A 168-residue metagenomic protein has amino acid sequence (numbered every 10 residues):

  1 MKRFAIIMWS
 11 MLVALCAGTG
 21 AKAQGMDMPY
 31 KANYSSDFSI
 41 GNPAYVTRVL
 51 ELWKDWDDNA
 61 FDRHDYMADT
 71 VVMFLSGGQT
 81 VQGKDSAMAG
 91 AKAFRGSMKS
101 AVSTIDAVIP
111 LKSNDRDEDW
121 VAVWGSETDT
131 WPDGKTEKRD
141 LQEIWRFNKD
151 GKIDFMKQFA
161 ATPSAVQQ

Functional and structural regions predicted by a protein language model:
M1-P29: Bacterial Sec-dependent N-terminal signal peptides
A23-D55: Short, low-complexity N-terminal intrinsically disordered segments enriched in polar/charged residues
Q24, M28-K31, F155-Q168: Low-complexity, intrinsically disordered terminal/linker segments enriched in charged and Gly/Pro repeats
I40, A44, A60-K112: A solvent-exposed, acidic/Ser-Thr-rich amphipathic alpha-helical stretch
D65-M67, R116-E118, W145-I153: Short, solvent-exposed coil/turn segments at beta-strand boundaries
A91, I105-L111, D129, D140-F147: Hydrophobic/aromatic beta-strand elements that line small-molecule binding cavities or substrate pockets in beta-rich
D117-E127: A short hydrophobic beta-strand element
A122-W124, E137-Q142: Short, surface-exposed coil-to-beta transition loops
